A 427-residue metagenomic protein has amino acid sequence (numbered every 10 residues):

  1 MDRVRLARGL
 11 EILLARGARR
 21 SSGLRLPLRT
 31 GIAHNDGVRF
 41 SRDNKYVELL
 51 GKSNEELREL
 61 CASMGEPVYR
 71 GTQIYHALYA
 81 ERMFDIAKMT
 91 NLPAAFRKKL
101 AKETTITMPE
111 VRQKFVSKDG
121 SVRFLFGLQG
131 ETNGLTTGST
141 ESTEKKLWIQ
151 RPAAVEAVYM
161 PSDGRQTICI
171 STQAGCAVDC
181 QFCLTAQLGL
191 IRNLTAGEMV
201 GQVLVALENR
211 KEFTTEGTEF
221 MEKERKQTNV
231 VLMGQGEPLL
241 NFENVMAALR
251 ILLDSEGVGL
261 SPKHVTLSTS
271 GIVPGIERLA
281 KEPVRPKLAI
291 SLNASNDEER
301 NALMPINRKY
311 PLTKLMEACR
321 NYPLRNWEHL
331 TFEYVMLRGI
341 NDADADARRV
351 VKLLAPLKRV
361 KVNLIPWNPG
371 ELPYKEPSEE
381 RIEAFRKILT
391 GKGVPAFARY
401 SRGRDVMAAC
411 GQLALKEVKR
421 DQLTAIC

Functional and structural regions predicted by a protein language model:
R3-L6, L10, L14-R16, I32-L135 (+5 more regions): Auxiliary Fe-S-binding modules of radical SAM enzymes
R20-G23, G31: N-terminal polybasic/positive-inside topogenic patches
A154-Y159: A short loop-to-beta-strand scaffold at the N-terminal edge of the catalytic core in hydrolase folds
P161-L207, E212: Canonical Radical SAM [4Fe-4S] cluster-binding loop centered on the CxxxCxxC motif and its immediate flanking residues
L207-F213, R225-F397: Conserved AdoMet/S-adenosylmethionine-binding subsite of the radical SAM
